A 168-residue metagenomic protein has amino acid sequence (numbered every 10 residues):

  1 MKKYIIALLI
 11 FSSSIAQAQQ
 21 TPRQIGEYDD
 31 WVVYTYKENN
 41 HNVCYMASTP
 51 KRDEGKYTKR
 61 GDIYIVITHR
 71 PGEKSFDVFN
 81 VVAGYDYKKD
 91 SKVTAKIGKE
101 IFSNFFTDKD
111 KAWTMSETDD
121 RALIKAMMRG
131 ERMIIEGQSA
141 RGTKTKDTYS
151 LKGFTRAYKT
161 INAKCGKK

Functional and structural regions predicted by a protein language model:
M1, A16-A18: ...the same signal can extend to comparable exposed beta-sheet modules with similar sequence chemistry even outside
M1-Y4, W31: Positively charged n-region of N-terminal signal peptides that target proteins for export
Y4-S14: Sec-dependent N-terminal signal peptides
Q19-K168: A generic "folded-domain core" signal
